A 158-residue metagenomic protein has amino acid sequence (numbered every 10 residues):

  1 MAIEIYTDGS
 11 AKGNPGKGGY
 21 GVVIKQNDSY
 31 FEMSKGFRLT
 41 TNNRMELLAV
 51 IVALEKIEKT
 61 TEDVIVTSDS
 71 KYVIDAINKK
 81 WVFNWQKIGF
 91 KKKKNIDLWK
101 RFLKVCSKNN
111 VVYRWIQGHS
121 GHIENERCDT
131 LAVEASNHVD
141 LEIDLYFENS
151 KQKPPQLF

Functional and structural regions predicted by a protein language model:
M1-R44, L48, L54-E62, T130 (+3 more regions): RNase H-like nuclease fold core
T7-N14, I51-R127, L131, S136: RNase H catalytic domain
I74-A76, Q152-F158: Short, mixed-charge aromatic SLiMs
F102-V105, D144-E148: Terminal alpha-helical segments
